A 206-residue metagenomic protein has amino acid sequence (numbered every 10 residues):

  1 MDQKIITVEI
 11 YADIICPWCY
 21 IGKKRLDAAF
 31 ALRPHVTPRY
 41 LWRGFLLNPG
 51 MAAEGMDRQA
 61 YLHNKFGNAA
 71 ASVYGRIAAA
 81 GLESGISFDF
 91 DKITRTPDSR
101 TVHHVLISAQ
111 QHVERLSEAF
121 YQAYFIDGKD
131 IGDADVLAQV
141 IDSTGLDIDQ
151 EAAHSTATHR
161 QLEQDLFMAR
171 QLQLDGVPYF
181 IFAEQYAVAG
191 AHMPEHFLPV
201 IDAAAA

Functional and structural regions predicted by a protein language model:
M1-I14: Glycine/serine-rich loop-strand microenvironments at binding/catalytic pocket rims
V8-Y11, I21-P34, P38, S108-Q111 (+1 more regions): C-terminal cap of thioredoxin/glutaredoxin-like
C16-C19: Short cysteine clusters
K24-Y124: Structural alpha/beta surface segment adjacent to cysteine/selenocysteine redox centers across thiol/disulfide enzymes
